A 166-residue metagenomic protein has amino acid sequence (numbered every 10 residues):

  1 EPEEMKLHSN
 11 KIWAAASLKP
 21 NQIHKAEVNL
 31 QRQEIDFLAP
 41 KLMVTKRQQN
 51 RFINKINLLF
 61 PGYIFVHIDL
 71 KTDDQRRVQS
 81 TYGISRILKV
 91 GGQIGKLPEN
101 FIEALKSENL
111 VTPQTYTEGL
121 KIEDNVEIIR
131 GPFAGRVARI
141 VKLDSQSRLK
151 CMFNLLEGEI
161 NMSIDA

Functional and structural regions predicted by a protein language model:
E1-N125, V141-D144, K150-A166: Acidic-enriched and Gly/Ser
L120-I122, I129-V137: Short coil-to-beta-strand transition motifs
